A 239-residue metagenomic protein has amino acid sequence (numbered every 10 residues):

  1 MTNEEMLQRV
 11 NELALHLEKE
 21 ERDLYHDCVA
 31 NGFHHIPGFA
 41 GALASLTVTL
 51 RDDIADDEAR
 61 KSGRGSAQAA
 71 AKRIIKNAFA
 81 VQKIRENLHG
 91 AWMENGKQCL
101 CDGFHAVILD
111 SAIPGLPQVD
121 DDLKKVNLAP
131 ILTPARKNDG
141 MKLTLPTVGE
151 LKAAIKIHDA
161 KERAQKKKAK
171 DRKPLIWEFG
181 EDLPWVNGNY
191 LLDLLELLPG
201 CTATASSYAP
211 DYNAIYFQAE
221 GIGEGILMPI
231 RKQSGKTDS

Functional and structural regions predicted by a protein language model:
M1-L13: Short, charge/polar-rich alpha-helical segments
E4-M6, F39-G65: Flexible loop/turn and low-complexity linker elements, especially glycine-anchored beta turns and charged/proline-rich
E5, S66-I74, E150, Y190: Exposed alpha-helical structural elements
L15-D52: Short interaction-hotspot residues at assembly and binding interfaces
N31-G32, G90, G96, I222: Intrinsic-disorder/low-complexity loop/linker signature
D52-L109: Intrinsically disordered, low-complexity linker/loop segments enriched in Gly/Pro and charged/polar residues
D102-H105, L109-I113, P117-S239: C-terminal functional regions that serve as terminal interaction/effector modules
